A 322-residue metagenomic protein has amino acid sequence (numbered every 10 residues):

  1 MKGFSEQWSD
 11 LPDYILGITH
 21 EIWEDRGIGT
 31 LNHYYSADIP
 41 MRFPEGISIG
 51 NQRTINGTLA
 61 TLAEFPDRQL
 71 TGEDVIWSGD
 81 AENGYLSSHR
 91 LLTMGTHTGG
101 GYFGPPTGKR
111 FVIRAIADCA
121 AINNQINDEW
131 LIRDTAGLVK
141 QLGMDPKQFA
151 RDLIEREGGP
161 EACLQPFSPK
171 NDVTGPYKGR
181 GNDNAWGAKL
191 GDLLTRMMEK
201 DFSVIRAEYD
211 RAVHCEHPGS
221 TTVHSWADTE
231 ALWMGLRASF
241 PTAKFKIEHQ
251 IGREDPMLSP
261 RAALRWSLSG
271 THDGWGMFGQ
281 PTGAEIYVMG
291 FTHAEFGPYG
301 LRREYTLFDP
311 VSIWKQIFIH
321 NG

Functional and structural regions predicted by a protein language model:
M1-G322: C-terminal and inter-domain tail/linker signature
